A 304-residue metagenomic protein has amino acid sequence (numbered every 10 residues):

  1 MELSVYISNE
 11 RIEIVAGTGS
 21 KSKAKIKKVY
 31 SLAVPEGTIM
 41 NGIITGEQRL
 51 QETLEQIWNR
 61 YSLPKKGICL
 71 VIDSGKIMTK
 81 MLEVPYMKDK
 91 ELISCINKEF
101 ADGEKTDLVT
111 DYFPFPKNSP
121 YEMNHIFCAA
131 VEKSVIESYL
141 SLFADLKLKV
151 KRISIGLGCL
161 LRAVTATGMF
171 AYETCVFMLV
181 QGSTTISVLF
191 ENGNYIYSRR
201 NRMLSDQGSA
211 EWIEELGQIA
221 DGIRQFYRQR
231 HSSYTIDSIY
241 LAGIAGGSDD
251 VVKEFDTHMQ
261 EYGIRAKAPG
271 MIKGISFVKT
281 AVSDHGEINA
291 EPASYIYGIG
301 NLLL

Functional and structural regions predicted by a protein language model:
M1-E99, I136-L140, T235: Non-catalytic, solvent-exposed interaction/assembly segments
E2-K28, L70, Y121-I223: Small-residue (GG/TT-enriched) beta-loop-alpha framework at ligand/catalytic clefts
V34-T38, S205, I272-T280: Surface-exposed loop and turn segments in beta-propeller and other repeat-based domains that flank or scaffold
S62, L179-N194, N289-L304: Extended, charge-rich low-complexity interaction segments
G67, V71-A166, A268-V282: Active-site neighborhood for divalent-cation/phosphate handling
E215-S232, V251: Phosphate/ATP-binding catalytic cores across multiple sugar-kinase/actin-like superfamilies, primarily ASKHA
I236-I264: Glycine-rich phosphate-binding loops at beta-strand->alpha-helix junctions
F255-S294: Conserved phosphate-binding/catalytic loops in two-lobed NTP-binding clefts
